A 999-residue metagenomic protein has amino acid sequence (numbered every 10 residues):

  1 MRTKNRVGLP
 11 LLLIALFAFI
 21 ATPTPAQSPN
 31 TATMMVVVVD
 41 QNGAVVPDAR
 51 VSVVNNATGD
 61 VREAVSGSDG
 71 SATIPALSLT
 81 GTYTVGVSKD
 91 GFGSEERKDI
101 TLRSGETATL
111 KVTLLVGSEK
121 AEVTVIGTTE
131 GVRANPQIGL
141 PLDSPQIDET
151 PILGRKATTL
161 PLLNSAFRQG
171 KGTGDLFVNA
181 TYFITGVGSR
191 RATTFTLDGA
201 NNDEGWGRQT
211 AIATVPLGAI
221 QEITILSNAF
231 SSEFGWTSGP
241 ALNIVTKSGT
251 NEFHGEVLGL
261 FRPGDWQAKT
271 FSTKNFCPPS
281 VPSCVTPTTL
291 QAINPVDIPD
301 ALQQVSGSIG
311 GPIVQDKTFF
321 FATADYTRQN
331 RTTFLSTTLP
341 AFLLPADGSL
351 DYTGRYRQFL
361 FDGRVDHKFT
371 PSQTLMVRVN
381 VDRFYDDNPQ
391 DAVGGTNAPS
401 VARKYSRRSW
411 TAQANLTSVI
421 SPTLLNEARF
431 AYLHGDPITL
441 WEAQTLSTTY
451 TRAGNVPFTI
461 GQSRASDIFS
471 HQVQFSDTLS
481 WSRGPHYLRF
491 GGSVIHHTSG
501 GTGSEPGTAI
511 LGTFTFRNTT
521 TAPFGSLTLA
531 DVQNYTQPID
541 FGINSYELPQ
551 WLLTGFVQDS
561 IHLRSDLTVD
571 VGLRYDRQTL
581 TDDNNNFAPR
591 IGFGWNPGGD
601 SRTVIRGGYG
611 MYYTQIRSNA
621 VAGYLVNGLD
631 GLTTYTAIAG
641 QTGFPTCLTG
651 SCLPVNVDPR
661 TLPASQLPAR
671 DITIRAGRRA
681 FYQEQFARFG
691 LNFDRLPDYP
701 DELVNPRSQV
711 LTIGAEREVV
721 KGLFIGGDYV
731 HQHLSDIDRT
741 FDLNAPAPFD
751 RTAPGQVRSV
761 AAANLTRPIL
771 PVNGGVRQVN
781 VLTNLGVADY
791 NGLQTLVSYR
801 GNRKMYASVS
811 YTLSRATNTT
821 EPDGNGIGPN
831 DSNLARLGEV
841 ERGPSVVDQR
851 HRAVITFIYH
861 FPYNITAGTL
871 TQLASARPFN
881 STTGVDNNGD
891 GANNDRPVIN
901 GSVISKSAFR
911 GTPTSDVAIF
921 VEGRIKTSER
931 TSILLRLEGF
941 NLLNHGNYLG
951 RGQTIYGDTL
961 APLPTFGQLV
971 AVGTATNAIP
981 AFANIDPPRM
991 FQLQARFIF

Functional and structural regions predicted by a protein language model:
N56-A72: Short, acidic Ser/Thr/Gly-rich low-complexity loop/linker segments typical of extracellular and cell-surface proteins
G67, G86, F92-S248, P263 (+9 more regions): Periplasmic N-terminal accessory/gating domains of Gram-negative outer-membrane beta-barrel systems
G170, N544, D583, G594-T783 (+4 more regions): Solvent-exposed loop/turn elements at secondary-structure boundaries
S238-P240, Q303-G307, F359-G363, V379 (+13 more regions): Hydrophobic, lipid-facing positions within transmembrane beta-strands of outer-membrane proteins
H254, V296-Y385, K404-L433, P589: Transmembrane beta-barrel wall of Gram-negative outer-membrane proteins
R357, T370-G555: Replace "related TpsB outer-membrane translocases also match" with "some related outer-membrane beta-barrels such as
A680-E684, N864-E929, L934, F940 (+2 more regions): Extracytoplasmic gating/loop element in the C-terminal half of outer-membrane beta-barrel translocons and assembly
G726-A874: Gram-negative outer-membrane beta-barrel transporters
